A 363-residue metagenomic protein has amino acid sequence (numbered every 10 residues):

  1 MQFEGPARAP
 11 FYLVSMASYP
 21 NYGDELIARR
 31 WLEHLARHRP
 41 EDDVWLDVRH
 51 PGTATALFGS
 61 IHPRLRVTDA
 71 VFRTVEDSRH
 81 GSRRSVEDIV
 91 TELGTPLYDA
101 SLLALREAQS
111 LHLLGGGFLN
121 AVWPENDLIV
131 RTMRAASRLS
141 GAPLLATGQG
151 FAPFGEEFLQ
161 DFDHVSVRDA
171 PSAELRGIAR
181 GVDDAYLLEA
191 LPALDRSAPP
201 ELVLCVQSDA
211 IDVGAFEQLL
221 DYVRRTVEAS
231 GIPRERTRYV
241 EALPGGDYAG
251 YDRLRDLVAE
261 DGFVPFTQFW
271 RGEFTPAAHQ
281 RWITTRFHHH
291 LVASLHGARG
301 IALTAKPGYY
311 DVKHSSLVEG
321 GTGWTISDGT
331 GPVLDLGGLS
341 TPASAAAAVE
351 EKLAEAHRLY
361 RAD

Functional and structural regions predicted by a protein language model:
M1-D363: Active-site anion-handling motifs in enzyme catalytic cores
